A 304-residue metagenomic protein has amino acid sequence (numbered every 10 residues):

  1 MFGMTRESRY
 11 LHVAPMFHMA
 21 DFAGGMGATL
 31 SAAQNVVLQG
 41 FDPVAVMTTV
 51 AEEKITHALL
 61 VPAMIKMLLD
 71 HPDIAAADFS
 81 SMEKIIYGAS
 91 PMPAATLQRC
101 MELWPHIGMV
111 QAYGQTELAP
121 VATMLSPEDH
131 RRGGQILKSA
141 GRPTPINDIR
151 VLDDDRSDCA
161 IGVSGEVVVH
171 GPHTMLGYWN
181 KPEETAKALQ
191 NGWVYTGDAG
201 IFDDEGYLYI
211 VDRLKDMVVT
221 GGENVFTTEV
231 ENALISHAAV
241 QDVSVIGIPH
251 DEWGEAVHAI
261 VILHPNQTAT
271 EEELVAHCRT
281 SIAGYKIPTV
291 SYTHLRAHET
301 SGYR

Functional and structural regions predicted by a protein language model:
M1-R9, F17-H57, H71: Conserved AMP-binding/adenylation subdomain of ANL enzymes
L30, I55-L60, L69-Q135, D148 (+1 more regions): Gly/Ser/Thr-rich phosphate-binding loop
V50, A58-V61, G171, L176-G177 (+2 more regions): AMP-binding/adenylate-forming catalytic core of the ANL superfamily
A89, G114, G141, D198 (+1 more regions): Active-site glycine-centered loops adjacent to acidic/histidine catalytic or metal-binding residues that shape
M109-E117, G141-P143, I246-P249: Beta-strand->loop->alpha-helix junctions that form or flank phosphate-binding loops in nucleotide-handling enzymes
R142-I146, S157-K187, E223: Conserved ATP/PPi-binding loop(s) of AMP-dependent carboxylate-activating enzymes
R150-V168, D204-E205, Q267-E271: Conserved beta-loop-beta connector loops within the AMP-binding
T293-T300: Conserved small/polar residues in nucleotide/adenosyl-binding loops
